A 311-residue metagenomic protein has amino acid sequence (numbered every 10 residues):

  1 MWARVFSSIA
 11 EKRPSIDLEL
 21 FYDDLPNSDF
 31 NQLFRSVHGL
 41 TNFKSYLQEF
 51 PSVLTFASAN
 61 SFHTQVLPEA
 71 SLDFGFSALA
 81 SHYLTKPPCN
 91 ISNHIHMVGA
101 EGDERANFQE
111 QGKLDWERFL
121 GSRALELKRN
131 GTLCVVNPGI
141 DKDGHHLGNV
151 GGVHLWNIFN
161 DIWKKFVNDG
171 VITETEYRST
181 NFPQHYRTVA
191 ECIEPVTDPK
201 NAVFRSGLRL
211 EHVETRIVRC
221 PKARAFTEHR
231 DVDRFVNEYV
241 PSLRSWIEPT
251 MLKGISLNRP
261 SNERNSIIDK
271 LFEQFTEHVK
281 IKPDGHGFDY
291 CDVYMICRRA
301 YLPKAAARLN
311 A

Functional and structural regions predicted by a protein language model:
M1-P14: Conserved SAM-binding loop of SAM-dependent methyltransferases across substrates and taxa, primarily the Class I
D17-L25: Conserved SAM-binding motif I beta-strand of class I
N31-Q65: S-adenosyl-L-methionine
F74, A100-A106, N130-P138: Conserved beta-strand signature within the Rossmann-like core of class I S-adenosyl-L-methionine
S77-E110: A mobile, often basic/glycine-rich helix-loop segment that functions as the active-site lid/recognition loop
C89, L127-R129: Helix-to-beta-strand junctions that scaffold the AdoMet/dcAdoMet cofactor pocket in Class I SAM-dependent enzymes
R129-E263: Substrate-binding/catalytic lobe of Class I Rossmann-like enzymes that use SAM or dcSAM, i.e., the mid-to-C-terminal
P199, F288-A311: Core SAM-dependent methyltransferase catalytic element
